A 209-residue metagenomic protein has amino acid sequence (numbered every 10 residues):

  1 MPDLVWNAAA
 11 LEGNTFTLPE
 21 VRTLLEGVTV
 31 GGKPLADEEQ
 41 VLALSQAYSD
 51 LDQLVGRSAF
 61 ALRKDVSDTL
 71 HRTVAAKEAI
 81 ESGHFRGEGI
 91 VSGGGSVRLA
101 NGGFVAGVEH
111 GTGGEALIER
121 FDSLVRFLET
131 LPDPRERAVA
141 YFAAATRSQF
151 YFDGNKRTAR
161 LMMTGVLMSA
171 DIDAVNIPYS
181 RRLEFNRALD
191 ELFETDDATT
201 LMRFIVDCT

Functional and structural regions predicted by a protein language model:
M1-T209: FIC/Doc superfamily catalytic core
